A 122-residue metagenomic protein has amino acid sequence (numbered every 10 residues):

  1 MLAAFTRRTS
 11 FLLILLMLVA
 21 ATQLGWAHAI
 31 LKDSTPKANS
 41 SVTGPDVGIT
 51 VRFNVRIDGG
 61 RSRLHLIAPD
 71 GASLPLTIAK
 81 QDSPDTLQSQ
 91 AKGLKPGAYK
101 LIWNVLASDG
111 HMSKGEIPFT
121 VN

Functional and structural regions predicted by a protein language model:
L2-L12: Bacterial N-terminal signal peptides that target proteins for export
F11-T22: Bacterial N-terminal signal peptides
A27-P45: N-terminal edge beta-strand
S40-G44, G48-R52, G110-N122: Extended, polar beta-sheet/loop recognition surfaces of beta-rich domains that mediate binding to diverse ligands
I49-L74: Short, surface-exposed alpha-helix to beta-strand junction/turn motifs within ectodomains of secreted and cell-envelope
S83-Q88: Aromatic sugar-binding surface patches on proteins that engage polysaccharides or sugar-phosphate polymers
Q90, K95-L101: A glycine-anchored, Pro-Gly-centered beta-turn/N-cap motif
